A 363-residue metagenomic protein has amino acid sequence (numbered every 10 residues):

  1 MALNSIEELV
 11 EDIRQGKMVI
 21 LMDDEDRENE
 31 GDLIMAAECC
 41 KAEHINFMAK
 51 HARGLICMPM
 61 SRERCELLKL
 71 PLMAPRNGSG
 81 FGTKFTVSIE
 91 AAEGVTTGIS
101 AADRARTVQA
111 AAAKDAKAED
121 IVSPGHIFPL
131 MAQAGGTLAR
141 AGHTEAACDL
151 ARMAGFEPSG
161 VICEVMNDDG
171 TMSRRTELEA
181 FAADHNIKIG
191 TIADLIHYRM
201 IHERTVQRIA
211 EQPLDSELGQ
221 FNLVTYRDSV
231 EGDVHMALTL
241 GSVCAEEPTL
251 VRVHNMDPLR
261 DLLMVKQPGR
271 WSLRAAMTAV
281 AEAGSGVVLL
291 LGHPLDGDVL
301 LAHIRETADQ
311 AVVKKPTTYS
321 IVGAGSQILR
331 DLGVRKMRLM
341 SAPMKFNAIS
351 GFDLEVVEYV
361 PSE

Functional and structural regions predicted by a protein language model:
M1-E363: Catalytic domains of riboflavin
